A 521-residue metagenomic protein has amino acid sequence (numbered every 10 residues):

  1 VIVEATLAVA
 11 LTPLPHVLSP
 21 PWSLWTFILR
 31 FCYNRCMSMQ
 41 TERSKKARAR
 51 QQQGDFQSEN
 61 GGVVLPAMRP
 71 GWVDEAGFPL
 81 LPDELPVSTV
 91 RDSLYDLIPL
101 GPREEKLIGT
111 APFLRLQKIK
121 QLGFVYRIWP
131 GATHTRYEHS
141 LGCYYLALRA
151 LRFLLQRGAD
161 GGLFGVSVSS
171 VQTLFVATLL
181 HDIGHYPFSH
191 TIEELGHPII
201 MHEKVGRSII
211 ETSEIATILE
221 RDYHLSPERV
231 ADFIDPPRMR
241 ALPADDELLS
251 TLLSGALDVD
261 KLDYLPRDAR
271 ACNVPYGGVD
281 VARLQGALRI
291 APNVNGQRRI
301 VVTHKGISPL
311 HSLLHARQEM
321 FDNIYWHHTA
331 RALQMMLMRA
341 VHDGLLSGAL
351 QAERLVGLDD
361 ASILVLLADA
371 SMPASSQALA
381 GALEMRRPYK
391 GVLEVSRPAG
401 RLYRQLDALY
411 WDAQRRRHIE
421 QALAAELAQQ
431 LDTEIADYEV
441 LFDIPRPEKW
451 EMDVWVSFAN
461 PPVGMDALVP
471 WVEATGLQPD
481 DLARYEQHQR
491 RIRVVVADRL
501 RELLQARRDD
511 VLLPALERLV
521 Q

Functional and structural regions predicted by a protein language model:
A5-T6: Intrinsic, low-complexity polybasic segments
W22-W25: Tryptophan (W) side chains
I28-F175, I183-Q521: Histidine-centered, transition-metal-coordinating active-site segments
L180: Aromatic-lined, polymer-binding surfaces characteristic of secreted/periplasmic polysaccharide-degrading enzymes
